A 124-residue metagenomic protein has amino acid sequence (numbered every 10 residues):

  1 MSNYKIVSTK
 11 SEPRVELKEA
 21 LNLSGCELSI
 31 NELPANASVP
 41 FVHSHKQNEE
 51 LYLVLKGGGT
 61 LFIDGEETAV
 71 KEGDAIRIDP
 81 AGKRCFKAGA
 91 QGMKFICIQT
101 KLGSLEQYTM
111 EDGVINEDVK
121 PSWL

Functional and structural regions predicted by a protein language model:
M1-C26, Y108-L124: A short, N-terminal "cap"/entry segment at the start of jelly-roll beta-barrel domains of the cupin/DSBH fold
R14, S29-H45: Conserved short histidine dyad/triad with adjacent acidic residue
K18-A20, P40-H45, K87-A88: Short histidine-centered beta-strand/loop micro-motifs that create catalytic or ligand/metal-coordination sites
C26, E66-T68, Q91: Well-ordered beta-strand scaffold positions
Q47-E49, L53-G59: Glycine- and acidic-residue-biased ligand/ion/polar-headgroup-sensing regions
G65-A81: Short acidic-glycine-tyrosine-enriched beta hairpin
P80-L105: Ligand-binding loop in jelly-roll beta-barrel domains
